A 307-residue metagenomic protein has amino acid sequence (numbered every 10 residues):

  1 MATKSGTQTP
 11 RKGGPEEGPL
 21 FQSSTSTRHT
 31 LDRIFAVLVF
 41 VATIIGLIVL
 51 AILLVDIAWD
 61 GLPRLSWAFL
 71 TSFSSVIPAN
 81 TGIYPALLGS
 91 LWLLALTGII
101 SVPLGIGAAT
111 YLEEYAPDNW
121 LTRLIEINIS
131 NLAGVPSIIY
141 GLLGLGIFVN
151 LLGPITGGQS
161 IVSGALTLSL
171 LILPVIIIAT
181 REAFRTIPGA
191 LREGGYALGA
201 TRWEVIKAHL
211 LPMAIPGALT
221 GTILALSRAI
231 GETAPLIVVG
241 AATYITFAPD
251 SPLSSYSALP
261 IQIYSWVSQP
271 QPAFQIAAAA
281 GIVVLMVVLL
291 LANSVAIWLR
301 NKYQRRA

Functional and structural regions predicted by a protein language model:
M1-T43, A296-A307: Transmembrane alpha-helical segments of polytopic membrane transport and secretion proteins
A42, T81-Y111, T222: Transmembrane alpha-helix signature in integral membrane proteins
S74-I77, T81, L236-M286: Interhelical loop and adjacent transmembrane-helix boundary motif in polytopic membrane transport permeases
T97-I129, L142, V149-N150, I297-K302: Transmembrane-helix boundary motif in ABC transporter permease subunits
G98, A179-T180, F184, R202-G240: Transmembrane alpha-helices
P117-T122, E126, P188, R192-T220: Amphipathic cytosolic juxtamembrane alpha-helices at the membrane-cytosol interface of multi-pass membrane transporters
S130-L170: Generic hydrophobic transmembrane alpha-helix motif, especially the helices
R181, R185, G189-R192, Y196 (+2 more regions): C-terminal transmembrane helix and the adjacent membrane-cytosol boundary/short C-terminal tail of inner/organellar
